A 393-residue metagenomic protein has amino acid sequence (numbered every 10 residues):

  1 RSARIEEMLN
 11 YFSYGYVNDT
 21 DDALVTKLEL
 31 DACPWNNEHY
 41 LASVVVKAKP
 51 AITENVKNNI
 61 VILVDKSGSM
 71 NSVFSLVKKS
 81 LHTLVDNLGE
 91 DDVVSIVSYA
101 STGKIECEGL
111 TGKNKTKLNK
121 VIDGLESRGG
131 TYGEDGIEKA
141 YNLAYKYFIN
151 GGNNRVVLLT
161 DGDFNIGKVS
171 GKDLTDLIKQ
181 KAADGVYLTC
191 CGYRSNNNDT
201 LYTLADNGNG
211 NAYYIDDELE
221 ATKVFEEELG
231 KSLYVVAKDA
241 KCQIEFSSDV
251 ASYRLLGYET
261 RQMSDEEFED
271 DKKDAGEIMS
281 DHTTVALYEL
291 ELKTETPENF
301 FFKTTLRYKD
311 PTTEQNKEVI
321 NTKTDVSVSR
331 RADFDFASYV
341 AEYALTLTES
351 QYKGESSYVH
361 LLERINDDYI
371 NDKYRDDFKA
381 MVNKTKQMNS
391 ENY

Functional and structural regions predicted by a protein language model:
R1-D22, D376-K379: Extended, low-hydrophobicity, Ser/Thr/Pro/Gly-biased non-transmembrane segments
S2, Y258-A286, L290-Y393: Long, acidic serine/threonine- and proline-rich intrinsically disordered regions
I5, K115, G171, N198 (+4 more regions): Alpha-helix initiation and N-capping motif
Y11, D22, T26-D239, K293-E298 (+2 more regions): Exposed acidic/Ser/Thr-rich ligand/metal-binding surfaces
K27-D31, K47, E245-S247, L256-E259 (+1 more regions): A structural detector for beta-sheet-dominated domains
S95, K241-Q243, T305-R307: Beta-strand signatures of extracellular beta-sandwich domains
V236-A237, I244-F246, V250, R254: Extracytoplasmic assembly/pore-lining segments of large envelope/extracellular complexes
